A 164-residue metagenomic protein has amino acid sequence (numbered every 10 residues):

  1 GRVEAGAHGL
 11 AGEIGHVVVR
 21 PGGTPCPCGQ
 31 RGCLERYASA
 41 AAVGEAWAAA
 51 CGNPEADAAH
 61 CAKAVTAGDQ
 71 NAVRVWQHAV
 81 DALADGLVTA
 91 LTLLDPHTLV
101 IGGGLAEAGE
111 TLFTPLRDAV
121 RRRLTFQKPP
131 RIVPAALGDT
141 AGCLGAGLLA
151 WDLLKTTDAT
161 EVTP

Functional and structural regions predicted by a protein language model:
V3, V18-P164: ATP-binding/phosphotransfer module of carbohydrate and carboxylate kinases, centering on a glycine-rich
L10-V19: Short, intrinsically disordered, charge-biased short linear motifs at domain edges
